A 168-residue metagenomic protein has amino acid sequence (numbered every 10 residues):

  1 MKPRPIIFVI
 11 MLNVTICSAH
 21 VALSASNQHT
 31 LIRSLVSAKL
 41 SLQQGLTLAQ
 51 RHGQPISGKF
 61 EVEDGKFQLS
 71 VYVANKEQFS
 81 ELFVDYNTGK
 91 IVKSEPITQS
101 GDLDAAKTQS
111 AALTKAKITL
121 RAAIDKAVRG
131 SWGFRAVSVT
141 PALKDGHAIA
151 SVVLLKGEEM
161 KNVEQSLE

Functional and structural regions predicted by a protein language model:
K2-N13, C17-E168: Long, terminal "pre-/pro-" and other extracytoplasmic accessory regions that lie outside the mature folded/catalytic
